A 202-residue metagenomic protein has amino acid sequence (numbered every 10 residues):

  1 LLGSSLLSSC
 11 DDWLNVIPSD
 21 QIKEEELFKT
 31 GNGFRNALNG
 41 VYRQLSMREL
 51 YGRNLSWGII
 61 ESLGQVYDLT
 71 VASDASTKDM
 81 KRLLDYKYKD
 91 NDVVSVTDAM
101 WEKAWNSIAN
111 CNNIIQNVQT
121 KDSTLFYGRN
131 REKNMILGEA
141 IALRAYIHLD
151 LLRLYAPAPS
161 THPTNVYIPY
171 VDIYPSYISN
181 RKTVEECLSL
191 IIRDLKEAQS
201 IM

Functional and structural regions predicted by a protein language model:
L1-S8: Sec-dependent bacterial lipoprotein signal peptides
S9-E61: Membrane-proximal, proline-rich intrinsically disordered regions
L14, I22, L27-F28, Y86-Y88 (+2 more regions): Short clusters of hydrophobic/aromatic residues that line enzyme substrate/ligand-binding pockets
N32, N36-N39, R43, A109-N112 (+3 more regions): Solvent-exposed, polar/charged alpha-helical surfaces in well-ordered, non-transmembrane soluble domains, broadly
G58-Y67, I136: Acidic helix-start/capping segments at beta-turn-to-alpha-helix junctions
T77-Y155, Y177, K182, E197-M202: Conserved, well-structured interaction surfaces
E102-A109, T164, E185, S189-I192: Alpha-helix N-cap/helix-start motif at coil-to-helix transitions, marked by capping-box chemistry
A158-V171: Short, flexible, mixed-charge acidic loops at enzyme active sites
